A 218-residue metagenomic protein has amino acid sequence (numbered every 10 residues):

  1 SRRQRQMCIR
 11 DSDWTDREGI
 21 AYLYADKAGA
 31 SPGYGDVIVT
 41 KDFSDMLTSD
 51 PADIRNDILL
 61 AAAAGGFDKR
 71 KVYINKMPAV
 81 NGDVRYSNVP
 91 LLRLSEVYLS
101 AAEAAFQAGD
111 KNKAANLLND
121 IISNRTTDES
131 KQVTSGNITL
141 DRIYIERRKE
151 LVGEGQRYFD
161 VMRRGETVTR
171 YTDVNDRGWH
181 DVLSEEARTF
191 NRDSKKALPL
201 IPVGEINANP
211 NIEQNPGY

Functional and structural regions predicted by a protein language model:
R3-Q6, R10-Y24, A28, T48-Y218: Acidic/polar-rich alpha-helix caps and helix-coil junctions
D26, Y34, I38-F43, I201-G204: Helix N-cap / beta->alpha transition motif
